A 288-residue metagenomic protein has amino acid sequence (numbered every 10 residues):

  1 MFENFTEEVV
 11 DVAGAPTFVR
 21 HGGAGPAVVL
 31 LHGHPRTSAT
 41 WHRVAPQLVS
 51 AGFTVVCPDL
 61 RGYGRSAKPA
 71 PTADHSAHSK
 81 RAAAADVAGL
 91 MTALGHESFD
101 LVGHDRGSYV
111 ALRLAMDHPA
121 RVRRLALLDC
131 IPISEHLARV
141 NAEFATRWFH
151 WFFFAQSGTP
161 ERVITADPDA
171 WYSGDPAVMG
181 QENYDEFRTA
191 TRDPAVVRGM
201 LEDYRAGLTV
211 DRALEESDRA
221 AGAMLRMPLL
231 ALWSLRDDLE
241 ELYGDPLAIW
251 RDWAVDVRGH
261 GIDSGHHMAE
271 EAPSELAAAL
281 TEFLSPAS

Functional and structural regions predicted by a protein language model:
M1-E8, A15-R20, A27, A39-T40 (+5 more regions): Flexible "cap/lid" subdomain of the alpha/beta-hydrolase fold that forms the substrate-access gate
A15, R36, E275: Residue-level recognition of oxygen-bearing side chains
G25, G33-R36: Active-site glycine-rich loops that stabilize anionic/oxyanionic intermediates across multiple enzyme folds
L30-G33, C57: Structural cue for short, hydrophobic secondary-structure segments
P35, L247, A277: Short amphipathic alpha-helical segment that frequently serves as the phosphate-/nucleotide-binding helix
A39-V55: Short amphipathic alpha-helix adjacent to the substrate-entry channel of hydrolases
S264-P273, A277: Catalytic histidine-centered segment of alpha/beta-hydrolase-like enzymes
